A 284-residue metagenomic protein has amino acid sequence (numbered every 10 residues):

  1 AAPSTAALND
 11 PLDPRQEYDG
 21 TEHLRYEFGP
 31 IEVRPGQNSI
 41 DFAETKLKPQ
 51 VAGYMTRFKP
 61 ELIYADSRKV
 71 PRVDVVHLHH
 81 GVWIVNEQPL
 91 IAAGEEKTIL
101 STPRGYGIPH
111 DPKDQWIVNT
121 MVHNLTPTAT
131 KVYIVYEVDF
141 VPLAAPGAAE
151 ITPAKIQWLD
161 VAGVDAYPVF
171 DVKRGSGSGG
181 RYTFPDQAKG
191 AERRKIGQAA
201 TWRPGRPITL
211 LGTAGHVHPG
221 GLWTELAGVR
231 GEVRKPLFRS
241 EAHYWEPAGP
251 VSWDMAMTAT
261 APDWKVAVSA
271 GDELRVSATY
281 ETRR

Functional and structural regions predicted by a protein language model:
A2-R284: Beta-strand-centric surfaces of beta-sandwich/beta-rich domains
